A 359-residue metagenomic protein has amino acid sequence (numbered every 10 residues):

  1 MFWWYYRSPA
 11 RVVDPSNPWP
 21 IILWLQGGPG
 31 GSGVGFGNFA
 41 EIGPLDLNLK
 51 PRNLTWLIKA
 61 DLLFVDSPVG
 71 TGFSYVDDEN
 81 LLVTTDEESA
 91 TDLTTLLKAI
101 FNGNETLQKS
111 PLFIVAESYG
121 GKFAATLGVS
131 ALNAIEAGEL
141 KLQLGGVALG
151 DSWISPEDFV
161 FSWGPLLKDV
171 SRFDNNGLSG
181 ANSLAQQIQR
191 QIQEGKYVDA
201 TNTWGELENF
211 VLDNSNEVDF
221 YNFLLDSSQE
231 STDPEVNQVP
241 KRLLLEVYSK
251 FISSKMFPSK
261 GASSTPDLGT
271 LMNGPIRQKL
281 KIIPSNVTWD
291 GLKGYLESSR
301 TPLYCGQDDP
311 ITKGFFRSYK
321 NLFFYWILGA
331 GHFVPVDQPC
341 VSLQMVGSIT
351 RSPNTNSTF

Functional and structural regions predicted by a protein language model:
M1-F359: Terminal and linker regions of secretory-pathway proteins
